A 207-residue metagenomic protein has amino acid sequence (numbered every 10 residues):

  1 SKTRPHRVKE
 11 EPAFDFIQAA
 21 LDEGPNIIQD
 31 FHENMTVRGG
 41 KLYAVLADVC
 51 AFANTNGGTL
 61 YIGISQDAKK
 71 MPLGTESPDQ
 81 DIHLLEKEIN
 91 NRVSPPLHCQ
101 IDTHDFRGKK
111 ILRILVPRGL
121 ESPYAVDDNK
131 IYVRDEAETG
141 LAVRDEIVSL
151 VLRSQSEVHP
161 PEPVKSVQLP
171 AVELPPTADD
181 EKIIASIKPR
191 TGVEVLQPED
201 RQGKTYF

Functional and structural regions predicted by a protein language model:
S1-K70, L152-F207: Bergerat-fold GHKL/Histidine-kinase-like ATPase
V45, V49, K70-I131, A137-T139: Divalent-cation
L60-I64, N91-P95, V143-S149: Short C-terminal domain-edge/linker segments immediately following a structured domain
D105-A178: Interdomain "switch/hinge" adjacent to the Bergerat
